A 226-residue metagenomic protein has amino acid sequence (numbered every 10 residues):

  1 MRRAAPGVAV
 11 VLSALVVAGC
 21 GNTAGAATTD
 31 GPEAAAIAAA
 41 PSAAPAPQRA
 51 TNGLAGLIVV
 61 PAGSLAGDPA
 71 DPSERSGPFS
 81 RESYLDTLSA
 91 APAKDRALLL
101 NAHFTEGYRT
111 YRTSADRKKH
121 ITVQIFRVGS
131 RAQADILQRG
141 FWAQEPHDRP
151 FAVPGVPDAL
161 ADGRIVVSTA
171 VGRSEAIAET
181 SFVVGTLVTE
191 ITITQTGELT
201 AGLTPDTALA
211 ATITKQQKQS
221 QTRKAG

Functional and structural regions predicted by a protein language model:
M1-V10: Bacterial N-terminal signal peptides that target proteins for export
V16-G19: C-terminal motif of bacterial Sec signal peptides marking the signal peptidase cleavage site
G21-T110, T207-L209, I213, Q221-G226: N-terminal "mature-domain start" segment
L85, A132-T180, G226: Short Gly/Thr-rich strand-loop-strand
E106-I136: A short acidic-to-branched-hydrophobic micro-motif
G107-T113, A176-G185: Short, surface-exposed beta-strand/loop micro-motifs that present aromatic residues
V123-Q124, T186-Q195: Short, well-ordered beta-strand elements
I193-A208: A short acidic/glycine-rich loop-to-helix N-cap element
